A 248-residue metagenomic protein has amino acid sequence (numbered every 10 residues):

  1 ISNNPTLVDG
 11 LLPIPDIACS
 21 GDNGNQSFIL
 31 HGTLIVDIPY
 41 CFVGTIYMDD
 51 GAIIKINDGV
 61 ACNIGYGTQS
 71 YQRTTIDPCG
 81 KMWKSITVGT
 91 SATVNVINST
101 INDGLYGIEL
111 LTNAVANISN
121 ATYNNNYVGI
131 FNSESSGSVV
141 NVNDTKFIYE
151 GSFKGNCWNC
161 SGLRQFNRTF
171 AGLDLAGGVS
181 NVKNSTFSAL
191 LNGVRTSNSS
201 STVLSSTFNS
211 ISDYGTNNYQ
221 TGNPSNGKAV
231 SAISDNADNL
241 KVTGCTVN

Functional and structural regions predicted by a protein language model:
I1-G24: Boundary/junction segments of secreted and surface-exposed precursor proteins
N4, L12-I14, I38, D77 (+1 more regions): Intrinsic-disorder/low-complexity coil detector
D9, P13-I14, V36, G177 (+1 more regions): Generic detector of low-complexity/intrinsically disordered segments and short hydrophobic N-terminal stretches
D9-G10, F28, L173: Intrinsic-disorder/low-complexity peptide segments enriched for small residues
C19-N23, T33, G172: Pepsin-like aspartyl protease folds
G24-G162, T186-A189, G193-N217: Extracellular beta-helix/beta-solenoid repeat scaffolds
S133, V139-N141, F166-N248: Large, well-folded core regions of big proteins
